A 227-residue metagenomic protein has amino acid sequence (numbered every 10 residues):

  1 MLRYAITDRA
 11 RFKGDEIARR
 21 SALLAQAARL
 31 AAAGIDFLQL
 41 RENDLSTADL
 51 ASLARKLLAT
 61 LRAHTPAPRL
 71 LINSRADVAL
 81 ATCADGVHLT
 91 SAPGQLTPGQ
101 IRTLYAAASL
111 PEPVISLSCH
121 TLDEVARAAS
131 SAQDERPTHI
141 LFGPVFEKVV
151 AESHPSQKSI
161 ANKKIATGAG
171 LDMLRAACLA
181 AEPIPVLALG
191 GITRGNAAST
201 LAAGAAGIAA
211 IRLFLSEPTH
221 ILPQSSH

Functional and structural regions predicted by a protein language model:
M1-L96, A108-T138, I165-D172, A176-V186 (+2 more regions): Conserved N-terminal beta1-alpha1 strand-loop-helix module at the mouth
D44, F146-V149: Feature marks short, surface-exposed loop/turn motifs that line or immediately flank catalytic pockets and channel
Q100, Y105, A126-A129, F146: Acidic/glycine-enriched connector segments
P137-F146: Non-cysteine beta-strand/loop elements that form the S-adenosyl-L-methionine
V145, I192-T193, A209: Gly/Ser/Thr-rich beta-alpha loop segments that engage phosphate groups in nucleotides
V150-E152, K163: Glycine/threonine-rich flexible loop motifs
S156-S159, S225-S226: Serine residues within intrinsically disordered or low-complexity segments
